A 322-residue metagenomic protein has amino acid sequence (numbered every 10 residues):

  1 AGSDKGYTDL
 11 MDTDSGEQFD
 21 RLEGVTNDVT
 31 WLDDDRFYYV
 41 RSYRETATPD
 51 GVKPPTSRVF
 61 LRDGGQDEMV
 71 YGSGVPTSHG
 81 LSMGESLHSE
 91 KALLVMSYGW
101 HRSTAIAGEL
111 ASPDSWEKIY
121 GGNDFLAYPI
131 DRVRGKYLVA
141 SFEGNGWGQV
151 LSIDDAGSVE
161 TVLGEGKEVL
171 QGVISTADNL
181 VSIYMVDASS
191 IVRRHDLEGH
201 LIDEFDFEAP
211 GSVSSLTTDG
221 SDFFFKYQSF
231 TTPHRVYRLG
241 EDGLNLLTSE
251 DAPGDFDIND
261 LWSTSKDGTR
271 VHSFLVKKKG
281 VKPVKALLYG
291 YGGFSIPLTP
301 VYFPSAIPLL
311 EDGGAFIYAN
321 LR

Functional and structural regions predicted by a protein language model:
A1, E23-V40, G74-V95, S115-A140 (+4 more regions): Conserved beta-propeller blade repeats
A1-Y7, L22-G24, V40-V59, V70-T77 (+4 more regions): A flexible loop/linker signature enriched in serine peptidases of the S9 family
D9-D12, P55-G64, I106-L110, L151-D154 (+1 more regions): Beta-propeller blade signature
M11, V40, V95, G108 (+11 more regions): Generic beta-strand/beta-sheet core signal
S15-E17, G64-Q66, S112-P113, G157 (+3 more regions): Short coil turn/linker residues within repeat-based beta-strand modules
G16-L22, E68-S73, S115-Y120, S158-G164 (+1 more regions): A short beta-strand motif characteristic of beta-propeller blades
H88, P210-R322: Serine-hydrolase catalytic core recognition
V133-G135, A140-G164: Helix-coil-helix junctions within alpha-helical repeat/solenoid scaffolds
